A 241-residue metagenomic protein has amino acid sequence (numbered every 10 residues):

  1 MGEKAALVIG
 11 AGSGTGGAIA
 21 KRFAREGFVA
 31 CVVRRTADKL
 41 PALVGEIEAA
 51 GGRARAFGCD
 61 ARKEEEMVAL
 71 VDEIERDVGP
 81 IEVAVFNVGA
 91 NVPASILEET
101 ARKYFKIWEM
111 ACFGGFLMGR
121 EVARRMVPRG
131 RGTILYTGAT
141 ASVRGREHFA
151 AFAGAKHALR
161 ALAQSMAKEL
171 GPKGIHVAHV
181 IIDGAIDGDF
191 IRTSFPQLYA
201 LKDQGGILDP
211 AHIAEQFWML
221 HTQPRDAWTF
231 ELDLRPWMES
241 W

Functional and structural regions predicted by a protein language model:
G12-G14: Conserved glycine-rich cofactor-binding loop
F28-A42: Conserved glycine-rich Rossmann-like NAD(P)H-binding loop of the short-chain dehydrogenase/reductase
D38, G58-A69, A101: The beta1-alpha1 cofactor-binding region of Rossmann-like NAD(H)/NADP(H)-dependent oxidoreductases
S95-I96, T100-W108: Substrate-binding pocket helix/loop in short-chain dehydrogenase/reductase
G119-R120, Q164: A short, exposed helix-loop element centered on a Lys and neighboring polar residues
T133-A158, A163-Q164, K168-P172, I186: Catalytic loop of short-chain dehydrogenase/reductase
P172-G184, Y199-W241: C-terminal helical subdomain
